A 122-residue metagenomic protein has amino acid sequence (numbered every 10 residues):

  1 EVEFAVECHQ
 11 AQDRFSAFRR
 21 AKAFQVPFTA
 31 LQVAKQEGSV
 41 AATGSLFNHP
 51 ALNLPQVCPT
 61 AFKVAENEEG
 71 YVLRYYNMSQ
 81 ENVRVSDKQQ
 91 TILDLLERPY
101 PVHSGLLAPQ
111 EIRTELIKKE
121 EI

Functional and structural regions predicted by a protein language model:
E1-I122: Terminal accessory/anchoring regions of large secretory-pathway or extracellular enzymes
